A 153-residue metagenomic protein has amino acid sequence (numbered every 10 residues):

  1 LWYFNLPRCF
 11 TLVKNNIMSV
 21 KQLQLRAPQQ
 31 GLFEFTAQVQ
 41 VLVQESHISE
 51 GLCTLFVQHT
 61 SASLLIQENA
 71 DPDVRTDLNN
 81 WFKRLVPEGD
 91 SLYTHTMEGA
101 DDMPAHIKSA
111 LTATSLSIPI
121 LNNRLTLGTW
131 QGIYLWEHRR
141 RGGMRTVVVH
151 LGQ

Functional and structural regions predicted by a protein language model:
V13-Q153: Active-site histidine-anchored catalytic micro-motif
